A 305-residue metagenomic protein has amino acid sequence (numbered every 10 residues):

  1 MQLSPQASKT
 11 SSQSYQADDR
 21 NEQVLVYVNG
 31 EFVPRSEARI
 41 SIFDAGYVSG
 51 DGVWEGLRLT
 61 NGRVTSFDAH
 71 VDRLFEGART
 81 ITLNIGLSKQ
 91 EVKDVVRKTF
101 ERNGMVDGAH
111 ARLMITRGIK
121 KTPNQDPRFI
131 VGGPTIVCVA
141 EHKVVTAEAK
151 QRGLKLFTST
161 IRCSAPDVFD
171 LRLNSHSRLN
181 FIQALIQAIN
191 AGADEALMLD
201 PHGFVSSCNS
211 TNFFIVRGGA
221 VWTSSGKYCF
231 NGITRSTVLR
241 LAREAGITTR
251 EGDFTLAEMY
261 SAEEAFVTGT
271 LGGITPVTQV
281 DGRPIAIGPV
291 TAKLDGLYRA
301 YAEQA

Functional and structural regions predicted by a protein language model:
M1-L197, P201, F230, R235 (+1 more regions): Conserved alpha/beta cores of soluble small-molecule-handling proteins
L197, F204-G226, N231: Glycine- and Gly-Pro-enriched alpha-helical subdomains that act as flexible, kink-prone "lid/hinge" or packing modules
